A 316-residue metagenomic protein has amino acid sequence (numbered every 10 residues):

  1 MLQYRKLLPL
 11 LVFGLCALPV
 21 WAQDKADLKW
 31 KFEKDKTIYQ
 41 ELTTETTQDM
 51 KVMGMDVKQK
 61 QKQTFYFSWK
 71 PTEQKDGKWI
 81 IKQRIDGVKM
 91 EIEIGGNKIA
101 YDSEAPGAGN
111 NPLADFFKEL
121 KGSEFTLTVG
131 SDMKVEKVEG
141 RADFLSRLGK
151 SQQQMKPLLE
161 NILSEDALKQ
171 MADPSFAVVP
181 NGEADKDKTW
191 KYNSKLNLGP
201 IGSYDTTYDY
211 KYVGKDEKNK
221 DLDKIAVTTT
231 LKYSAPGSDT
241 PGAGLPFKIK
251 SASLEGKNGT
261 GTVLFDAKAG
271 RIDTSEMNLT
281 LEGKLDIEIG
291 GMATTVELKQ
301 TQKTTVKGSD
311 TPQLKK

Functional and structural regions predicted by a protein language model:
M1-L11: Bacterial N-terminal signal peptides that target proteins for export
G14-L15: Repetitive helical segments and hydrophobic/amphipathic motifs
L18-A22: Sec/Tat signal peptide C-region and signal peptidase I cleavage site
Q23-K316: Signature of exported/secreted
